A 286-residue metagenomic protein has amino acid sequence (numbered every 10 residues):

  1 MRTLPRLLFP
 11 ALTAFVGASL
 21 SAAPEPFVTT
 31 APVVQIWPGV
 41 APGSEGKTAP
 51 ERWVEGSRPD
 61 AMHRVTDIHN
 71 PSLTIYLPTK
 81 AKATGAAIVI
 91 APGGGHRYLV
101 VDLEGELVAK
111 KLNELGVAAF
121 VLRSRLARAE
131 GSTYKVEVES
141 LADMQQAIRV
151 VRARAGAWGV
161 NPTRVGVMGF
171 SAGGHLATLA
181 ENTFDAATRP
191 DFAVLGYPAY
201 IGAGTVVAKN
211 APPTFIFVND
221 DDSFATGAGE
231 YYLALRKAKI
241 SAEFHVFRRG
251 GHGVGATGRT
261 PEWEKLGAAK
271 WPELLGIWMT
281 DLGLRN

Functional and structural regions predicted by a protein language model:
M1-R6: Positively charged n-region of N-terminal signal peptides that target proteins for export
L7-S19: Bacterial N-terminal signal peptides
L20-P24: Boundary at the C-terminal end of the N-terminal hydrophobic targeting segment
V33-V34, V40-T74, T79-I88, G93-W158 (+1 more regions): Serine-hydrolase catalytic machinery in alpha/beta-hydrolase-like enzymes
E139-A211: Primarily recognizes the serine-hydrolase "nucleophile elbow" in alpha/beta-hydrolase and SGNH/GDSL folds
F215-V218: Short beta-strand/loop motif that positions the catalytic acidic residue of the alpha/beta-hydrolase fold
D220-A225: Acidic catalytic loop of the alpha/beta-hydrolase fold
S241-N286: C-terminal catalytic histidine-bearing segment of alpha/beta-hydrolase fold enzymes
